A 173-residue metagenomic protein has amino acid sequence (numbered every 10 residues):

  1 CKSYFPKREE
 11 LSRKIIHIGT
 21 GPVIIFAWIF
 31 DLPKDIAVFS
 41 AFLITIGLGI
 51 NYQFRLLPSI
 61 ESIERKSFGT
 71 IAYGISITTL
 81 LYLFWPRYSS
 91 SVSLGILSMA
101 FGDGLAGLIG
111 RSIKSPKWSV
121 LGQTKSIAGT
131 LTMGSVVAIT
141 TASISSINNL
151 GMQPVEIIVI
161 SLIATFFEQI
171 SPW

Functional and structural regions predicted by a protein language model:
C1-A37, L48-S143, I147-W173: Interhelical loop and helix-boundary elements at the membrane-water interface of polytopic inner-membrane proteins
V38-F42: Eukaryotic helix-linker segments that join adjacent hydrophobic helices
I44-I46: Short, conserved aromatic-histidine micro-motifs
